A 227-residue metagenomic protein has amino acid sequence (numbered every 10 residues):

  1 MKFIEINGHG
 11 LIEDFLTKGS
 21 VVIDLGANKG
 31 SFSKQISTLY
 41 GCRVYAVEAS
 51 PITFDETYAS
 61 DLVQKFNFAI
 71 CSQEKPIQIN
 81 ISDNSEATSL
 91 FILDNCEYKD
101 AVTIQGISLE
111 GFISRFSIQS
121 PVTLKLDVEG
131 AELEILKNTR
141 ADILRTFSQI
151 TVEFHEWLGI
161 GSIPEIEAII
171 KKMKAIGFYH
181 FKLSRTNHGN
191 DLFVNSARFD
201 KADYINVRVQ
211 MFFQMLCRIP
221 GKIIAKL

Functional and structural regions predicted by a protein language model:
M1-L227: Phosphate/nucleotide-binding beta-alpha loop and adjacent structural elements of enzyme active sites
